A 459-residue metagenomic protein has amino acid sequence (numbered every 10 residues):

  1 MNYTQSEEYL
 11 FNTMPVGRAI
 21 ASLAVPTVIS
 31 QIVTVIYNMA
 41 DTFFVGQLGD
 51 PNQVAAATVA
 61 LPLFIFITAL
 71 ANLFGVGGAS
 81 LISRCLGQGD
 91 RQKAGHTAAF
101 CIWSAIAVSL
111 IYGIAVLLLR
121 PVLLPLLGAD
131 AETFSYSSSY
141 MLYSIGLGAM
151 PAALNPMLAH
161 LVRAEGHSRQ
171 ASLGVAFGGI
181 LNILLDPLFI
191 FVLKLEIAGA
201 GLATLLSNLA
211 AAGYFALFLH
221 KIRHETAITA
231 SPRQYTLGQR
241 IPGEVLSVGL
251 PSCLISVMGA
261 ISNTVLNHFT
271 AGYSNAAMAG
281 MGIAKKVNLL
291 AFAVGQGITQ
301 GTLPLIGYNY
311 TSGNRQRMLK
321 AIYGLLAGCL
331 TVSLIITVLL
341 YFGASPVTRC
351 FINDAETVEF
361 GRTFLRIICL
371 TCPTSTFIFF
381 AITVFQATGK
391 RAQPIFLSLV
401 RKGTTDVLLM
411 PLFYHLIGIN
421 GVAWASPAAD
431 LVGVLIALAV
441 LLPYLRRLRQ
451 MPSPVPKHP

Functional and structural regions predicted by a protein language model:
M1-A24, I82-G148, V192-L250, I306-T371 (+1 more regions): Short alpha-helical transmembrane segments in multi-pass integral membrane proteins
F11-L48, P62-G77, L81, C85 (+6 more regions): N-terminal transmembrane alpha-helices
S22-D41, G178, S207-A211, F215 (+3 more regions): Transmembrane helical elements of multi-pass membrane transporters/channels
Q31-V35, A69, S109, G113 (+11 more regions): Residue-level hotspots within the lipid-embedded alpha helices of multi-pass solute transporters
I32, I36-V54, L124-A131, L188-I197 (+5 more regions): Helix-terminus/linker motif at the lipid-water interface of multi-pass membrane proteins
V54-I114, A152-A171, G280-V338, F342-A344 (+1 more regions): Small-residue-rich hydrophobic transmembrane alpha-helices
F66-A69, G113, N182-P187, A212-A216 (+4 more regions): Hydrophobic transmembrane alpha-helices of multi-pass small-molecule transporters
S144-R163, A171-N182, A200-F215, T299 (+4 more regions): Short runs within selected transmembrane alpha-helices of multi-pass transporters and secretion channels
